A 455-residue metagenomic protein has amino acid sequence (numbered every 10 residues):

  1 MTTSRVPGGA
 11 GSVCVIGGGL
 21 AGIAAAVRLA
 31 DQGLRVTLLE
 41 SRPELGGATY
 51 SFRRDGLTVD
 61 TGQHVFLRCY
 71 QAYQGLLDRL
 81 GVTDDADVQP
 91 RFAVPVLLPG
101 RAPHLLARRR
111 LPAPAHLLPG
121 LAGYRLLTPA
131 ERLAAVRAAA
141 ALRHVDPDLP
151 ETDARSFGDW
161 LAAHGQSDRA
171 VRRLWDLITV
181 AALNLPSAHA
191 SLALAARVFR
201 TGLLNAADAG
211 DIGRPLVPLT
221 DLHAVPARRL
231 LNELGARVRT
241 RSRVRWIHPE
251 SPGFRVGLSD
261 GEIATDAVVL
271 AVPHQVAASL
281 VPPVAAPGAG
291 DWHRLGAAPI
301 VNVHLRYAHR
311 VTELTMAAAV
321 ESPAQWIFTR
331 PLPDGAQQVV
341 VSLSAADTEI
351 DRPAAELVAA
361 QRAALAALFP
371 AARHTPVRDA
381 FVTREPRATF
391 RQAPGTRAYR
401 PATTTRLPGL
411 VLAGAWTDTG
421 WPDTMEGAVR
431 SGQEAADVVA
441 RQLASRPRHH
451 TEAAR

Functional and structural regions predicted by a protein language model:
T2, G9, Q32, F92 (+3 more regions): Mid-domain catalytic core of redox enzymes that form a hydrophobic substrate pocket/lid adjacent to a catalytic redox
T2-R5, R108-R109, A324-R455: Conserved flavin/dinucleotide-binding core of flavoenzymes
G11-L38: N-terminal Rossmann-like FAD-binding beta1-loop-alpha1 element of flavoenzymes
A30-R54: Glycine-rich FAD pyrophosphate-binding loop
Y50-R68, A141-V145: Glycine-rich active-site loop/strand segments that organize a redox cofactor
H64-Q71, E151-D153, H164, A206-L230 (+1 more regions): Short beta-strand to alpha-helix junction loop
Y73-Q74, D78-R79, T83-L192, A196: Mobile amphipathic helical/loop "lid" adjacent to a hydrophobic cofactor/ligand pocket
V198-L258, I263: Helical element adjacent to the flavin cofactor pocket in flavoenzyme catalytic cores
